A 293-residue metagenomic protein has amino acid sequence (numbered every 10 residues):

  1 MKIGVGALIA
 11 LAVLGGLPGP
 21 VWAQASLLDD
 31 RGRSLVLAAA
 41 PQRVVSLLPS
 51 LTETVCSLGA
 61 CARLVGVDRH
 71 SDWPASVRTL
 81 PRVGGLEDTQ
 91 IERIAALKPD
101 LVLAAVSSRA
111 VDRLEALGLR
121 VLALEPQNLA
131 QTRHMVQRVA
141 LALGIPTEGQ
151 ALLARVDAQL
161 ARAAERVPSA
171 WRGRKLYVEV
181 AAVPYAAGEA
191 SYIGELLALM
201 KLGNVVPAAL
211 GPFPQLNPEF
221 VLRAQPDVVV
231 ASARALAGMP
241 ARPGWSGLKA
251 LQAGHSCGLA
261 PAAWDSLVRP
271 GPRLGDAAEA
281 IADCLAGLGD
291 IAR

Functional and structural regions predicted by a protein language model:
G6-P18: Bacterial N-terminal signal peptides
V21-R43: N-terminal hydrophobic or amphipathic helices and topogenic motifs
Q24, S34, L101, R109-Y185 (+2 more regions): Extracytoplasmic substrate-binding proteins
L28-G32, V83-E92, A209-P218: Short helix-initiation/N-cap motifs at beta->coil->alpha
Q42-L97, L101-S107, V205: A short, structured surface patch at a secondary-structure boundary
L48, V106-S107, V180-A182, A209 (+3 more regions): Short secondary-structure boundary segments
H70-W73, A186-F213, P261: Alpha-helical, coiled-coil/dimerization segments enriched in small aliphatic residues
I91-P99, L117, L216-Q225: Short helices/loops that flank or line small-molecule/ion binding pockets
